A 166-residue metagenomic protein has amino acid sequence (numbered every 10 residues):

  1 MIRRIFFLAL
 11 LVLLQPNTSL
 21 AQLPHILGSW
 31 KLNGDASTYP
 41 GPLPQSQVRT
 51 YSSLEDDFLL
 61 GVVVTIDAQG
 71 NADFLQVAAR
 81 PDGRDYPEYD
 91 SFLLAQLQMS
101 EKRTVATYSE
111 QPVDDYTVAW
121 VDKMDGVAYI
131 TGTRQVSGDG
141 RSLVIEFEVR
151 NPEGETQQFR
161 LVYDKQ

Functional and structural regions predicted by a protein language model:
M1-I2: N-terminal secretory signal peptides that target proteins for export/translocation
I5-P16: Bacterial N-terminal signal peptides
A21-Q166: Hydrophobic small-molecule pocket/channel-lining residues, especially in calycin-type beta-barrels
